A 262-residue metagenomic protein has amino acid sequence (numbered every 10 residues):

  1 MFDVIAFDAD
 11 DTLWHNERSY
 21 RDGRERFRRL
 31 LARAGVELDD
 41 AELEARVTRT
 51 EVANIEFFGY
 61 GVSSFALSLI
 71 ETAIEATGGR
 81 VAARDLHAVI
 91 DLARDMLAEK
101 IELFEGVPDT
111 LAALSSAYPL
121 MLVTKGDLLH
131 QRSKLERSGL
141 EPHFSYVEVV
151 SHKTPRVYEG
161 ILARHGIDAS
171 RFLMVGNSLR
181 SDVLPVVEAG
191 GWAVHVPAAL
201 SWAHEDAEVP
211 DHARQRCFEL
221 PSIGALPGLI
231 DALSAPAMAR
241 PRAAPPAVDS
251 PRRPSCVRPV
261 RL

Functional and structural regions predicted by a protein language model:
M1-F2, R84, P108, A112 (+2 more regions): Asp-based, Mg2+/Mn2+-dependent phosphohydrolase catalytic module
M1-F7, T12-A45: Active-site neighborhood of HAD-like aspartate-dependent phosphohydrolases
G23-L31, V47-E51, V89-R94, Q131 (+1 more regions): Hydrophobic alpha-helical core bundles mediating ligand binding, dimerization, or RNAP-core interactions
R33-L38, G78-R80, G139-P142, G166: Short helix-capping segments at alpha-helix termini
E37, R46-D95: A metal-dependent, Asp-based hydrolase signature
A117-Y118, G190: Glycine-centered short loops/turns at secondary-structure junctions
T124: Conserved phosphate-coupling serine/threonine residues in phosphotransfer and NTP-handling enzymes
